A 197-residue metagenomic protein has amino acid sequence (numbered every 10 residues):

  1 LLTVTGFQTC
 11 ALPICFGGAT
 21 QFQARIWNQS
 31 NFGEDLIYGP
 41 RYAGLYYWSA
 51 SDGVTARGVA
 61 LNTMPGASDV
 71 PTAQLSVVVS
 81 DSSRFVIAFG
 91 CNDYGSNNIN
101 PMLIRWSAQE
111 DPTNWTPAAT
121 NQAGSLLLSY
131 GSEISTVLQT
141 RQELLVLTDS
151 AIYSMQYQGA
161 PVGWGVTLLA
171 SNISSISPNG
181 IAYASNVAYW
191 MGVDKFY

Functional and structural regions predicted by a protein language model:
L2-C10: Single conserved hydrophobic/aromatic residue that forms the stacking wall/gate of nucleotide- or nucleobase-binding
A11-G17, F32: Aromatic/pi-system hotspot detector in well-structured domains
C15-F22, V54-Y197: Beta-propeller and closely related beta-pinwheel folds
G17-W27, Y38-P40: Surface-exposed, low-hydrophobicity beta-strand/loop segments enriched in small/polar/acidic residues
W27-N28, E143: Short consensus segments that form the blades of beta-propeller domains, in both extracellular/periplasmic
N28-S30, S80: Solvent-exposed loop and beta-edge segments used for protein-protein assembly and interaction
F32-R57: Hydrophobic or amphipathic alpha-helical targeting/insertion segments
